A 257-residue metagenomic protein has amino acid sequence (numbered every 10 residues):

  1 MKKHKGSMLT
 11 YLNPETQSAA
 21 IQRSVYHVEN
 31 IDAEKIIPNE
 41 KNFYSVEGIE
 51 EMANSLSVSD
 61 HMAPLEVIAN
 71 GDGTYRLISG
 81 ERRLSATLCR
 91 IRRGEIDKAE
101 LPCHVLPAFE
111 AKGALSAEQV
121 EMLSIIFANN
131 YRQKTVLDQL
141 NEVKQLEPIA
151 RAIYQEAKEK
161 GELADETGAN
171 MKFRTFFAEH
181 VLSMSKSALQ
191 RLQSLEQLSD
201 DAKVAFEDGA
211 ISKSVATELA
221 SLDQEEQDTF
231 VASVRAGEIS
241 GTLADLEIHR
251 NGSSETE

Functional and structural regions predicted by a protein language model:
M1, K5, L115-S116, D223: Intrinsic-disorder-associated interaction segments
M1-V105, Q155: Short, charged/polar connector segments at secondary-structure boundaries
Y11, S55, I125, N129 (+4 more regions): Residues that form generic nucleotide/phosphate-binding pockets
F43-V46, S85-E196, A220-S221: Amphipathic, charge-rich alpha-helical segments that serve as recognition/docking helices
H61-A63, Q133, Q227: Glutamine-centric residue-chemistry signal
Q145, F176, V181-L182, K186-E257: Amphipathic alpha-helical extensions and coiled-coil-like segments
